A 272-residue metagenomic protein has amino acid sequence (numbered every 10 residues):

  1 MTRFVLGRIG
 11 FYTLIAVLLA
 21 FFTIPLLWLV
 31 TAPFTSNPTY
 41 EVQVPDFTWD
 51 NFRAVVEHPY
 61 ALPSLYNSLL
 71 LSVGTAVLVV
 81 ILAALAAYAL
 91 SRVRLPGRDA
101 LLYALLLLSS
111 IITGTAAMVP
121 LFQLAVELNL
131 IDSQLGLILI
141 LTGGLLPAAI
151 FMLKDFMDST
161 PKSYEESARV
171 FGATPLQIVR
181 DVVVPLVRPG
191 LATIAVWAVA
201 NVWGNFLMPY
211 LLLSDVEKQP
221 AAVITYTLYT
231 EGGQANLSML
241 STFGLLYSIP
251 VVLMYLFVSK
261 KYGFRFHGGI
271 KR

Functional and structural regions predicted by a protein language model:
M1-R272: A hydrophobic, multi-pass inner-membrane permease signature
